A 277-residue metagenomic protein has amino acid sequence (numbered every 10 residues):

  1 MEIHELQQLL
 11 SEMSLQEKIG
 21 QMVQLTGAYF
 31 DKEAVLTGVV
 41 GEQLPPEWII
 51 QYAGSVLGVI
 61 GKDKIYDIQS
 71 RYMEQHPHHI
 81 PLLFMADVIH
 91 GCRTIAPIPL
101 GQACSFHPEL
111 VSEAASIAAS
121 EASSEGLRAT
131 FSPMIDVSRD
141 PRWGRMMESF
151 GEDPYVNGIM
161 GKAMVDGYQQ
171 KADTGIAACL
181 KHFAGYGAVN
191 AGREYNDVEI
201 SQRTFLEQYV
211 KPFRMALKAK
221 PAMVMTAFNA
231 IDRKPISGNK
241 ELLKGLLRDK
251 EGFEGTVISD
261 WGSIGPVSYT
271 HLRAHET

Functional and structural regions predicted by a protein language model:
M1-A274: Glycoside hydrolase catalytic-domain context in secreted enzymes
